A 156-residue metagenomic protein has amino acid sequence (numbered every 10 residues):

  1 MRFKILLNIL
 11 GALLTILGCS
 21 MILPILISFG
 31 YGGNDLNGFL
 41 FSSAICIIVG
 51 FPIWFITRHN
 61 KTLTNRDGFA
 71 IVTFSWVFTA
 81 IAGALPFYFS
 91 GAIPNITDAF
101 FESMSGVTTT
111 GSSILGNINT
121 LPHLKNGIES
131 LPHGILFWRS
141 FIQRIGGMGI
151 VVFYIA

Functional and structural regions predicted by a protein language model:
M1-A156: Membrane-proximal intracellular helices of multi-pass ion channels
